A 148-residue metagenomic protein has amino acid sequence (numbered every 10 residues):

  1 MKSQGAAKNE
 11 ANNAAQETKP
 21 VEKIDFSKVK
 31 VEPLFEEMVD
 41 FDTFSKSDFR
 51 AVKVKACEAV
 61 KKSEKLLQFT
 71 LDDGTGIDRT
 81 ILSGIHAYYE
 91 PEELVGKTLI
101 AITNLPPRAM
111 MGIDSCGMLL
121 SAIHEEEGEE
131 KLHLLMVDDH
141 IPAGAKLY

Functional and structural regions predicted by a protein language model:
M1-Y148: Phosphate-backbone binding interfaces of nucleic-acid-interacting proteins
